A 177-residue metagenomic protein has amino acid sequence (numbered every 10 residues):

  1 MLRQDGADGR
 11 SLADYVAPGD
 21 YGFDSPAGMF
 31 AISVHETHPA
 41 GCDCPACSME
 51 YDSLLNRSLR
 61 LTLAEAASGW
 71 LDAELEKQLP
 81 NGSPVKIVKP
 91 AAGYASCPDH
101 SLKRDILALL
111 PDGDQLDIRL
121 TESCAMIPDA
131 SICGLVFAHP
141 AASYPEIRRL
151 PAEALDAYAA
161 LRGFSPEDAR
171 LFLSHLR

Functional and structural regions predicted by a protein language model:
M1-S53, I87: Active-site loops and adjacent core secondary-structure elements that bind or stabilize anionic groups
G6, D24-P26, S53, R57 (+4 more regions): Conserved structured core elements
L12, A40-D43, L55, L71 (+4 more regions): Generic structural signal of hydrophobic/aromatic residues within well-ordered alpha-helices of folded domains
S25-F30, L59, C133, R162: Structural beta-strand/beta-sheet cores of well-ordered domains, especially the beta-sheet scaffolds that support
S33, D43-E76, Y144-P145, Y158: Conserved mixed alpha/beta catalytic, RNA-binding, or beta-rich assembly cores of soluble enzyme, regulatory
E76-L161, P166-S174: Compositionally biased, low-complexity/repeat regions
